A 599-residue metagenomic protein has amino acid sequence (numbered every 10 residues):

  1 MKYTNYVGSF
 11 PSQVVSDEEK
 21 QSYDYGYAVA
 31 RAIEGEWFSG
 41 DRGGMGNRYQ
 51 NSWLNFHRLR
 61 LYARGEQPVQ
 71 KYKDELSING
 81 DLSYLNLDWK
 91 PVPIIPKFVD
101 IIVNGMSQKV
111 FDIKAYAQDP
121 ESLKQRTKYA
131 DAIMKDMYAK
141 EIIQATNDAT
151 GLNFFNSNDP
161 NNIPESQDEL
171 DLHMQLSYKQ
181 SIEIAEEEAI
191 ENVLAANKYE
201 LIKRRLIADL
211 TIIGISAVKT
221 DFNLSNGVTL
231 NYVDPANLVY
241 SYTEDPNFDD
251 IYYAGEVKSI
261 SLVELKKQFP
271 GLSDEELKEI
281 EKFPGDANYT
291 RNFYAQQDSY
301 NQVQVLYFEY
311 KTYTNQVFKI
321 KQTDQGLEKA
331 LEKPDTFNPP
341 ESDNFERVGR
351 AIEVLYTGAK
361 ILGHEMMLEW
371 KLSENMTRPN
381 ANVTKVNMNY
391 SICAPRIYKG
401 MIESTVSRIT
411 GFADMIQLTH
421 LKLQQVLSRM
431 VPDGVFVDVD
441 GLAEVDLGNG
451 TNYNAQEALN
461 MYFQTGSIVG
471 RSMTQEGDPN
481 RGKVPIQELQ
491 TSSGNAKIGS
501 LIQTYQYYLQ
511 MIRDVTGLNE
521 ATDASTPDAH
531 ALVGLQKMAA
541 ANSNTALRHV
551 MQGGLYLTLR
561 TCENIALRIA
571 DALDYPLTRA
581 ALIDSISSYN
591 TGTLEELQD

Functional and structural regions predicted by a protein language model:
M1-Y356, I361-G363, G494-Y507, E596: Extended, helix-rich architectural segments
E183, Y199-E200, T211, T405 (+7 more regions): Active-site-proximal structural scaffolding
N197, H420-L427, I512, T516-E520 (+1 more regions): A generic secondary-structure signal for well-formed alpha-helical elements
I202-D209, T220-N223, L427-V439, T522-A529 (+2 more regions): Short coil/turn segments at secondary-structure boundaries
D221-L224, N231-Y232, G534-D599: Extended amphipathic alpha-helical segments with heptad-repeat/coiled-coil character used for oligomerization, fusion
S261, A531-L532: Short, structural beta-strand-to-alpha-helix junction motif
K329-A529: Extended, charged amphipathic alpha-helical segments
